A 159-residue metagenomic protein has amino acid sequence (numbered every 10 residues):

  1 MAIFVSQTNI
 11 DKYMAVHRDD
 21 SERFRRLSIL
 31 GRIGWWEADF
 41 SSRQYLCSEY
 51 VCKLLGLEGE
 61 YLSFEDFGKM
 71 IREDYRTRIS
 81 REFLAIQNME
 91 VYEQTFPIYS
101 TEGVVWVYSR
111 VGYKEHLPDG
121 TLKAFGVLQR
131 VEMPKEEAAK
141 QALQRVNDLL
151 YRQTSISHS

Functional and structural regions predicted by a protein language model:
M1-W36, L117, T121-S159: PAS-family sensory modules
A2-V5, N9, Y50-F125: PAS-family sensory domains
V16-G68, W106-R110, Q153-S159: PAS-family sensory domain signal
